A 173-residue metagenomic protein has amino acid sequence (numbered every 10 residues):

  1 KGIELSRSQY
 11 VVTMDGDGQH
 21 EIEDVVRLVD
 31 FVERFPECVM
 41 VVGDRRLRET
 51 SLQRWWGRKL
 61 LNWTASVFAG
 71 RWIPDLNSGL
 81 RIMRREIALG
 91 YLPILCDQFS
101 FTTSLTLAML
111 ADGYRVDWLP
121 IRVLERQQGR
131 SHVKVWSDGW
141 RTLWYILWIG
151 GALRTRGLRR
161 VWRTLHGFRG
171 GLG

Functional and structural regions predicted by a protein language model:
K1-L5, Y10, I22-F99, R126-Y145: Acceptor/aglycone-binding surface of glycosyltransferases and processive sugar-polymer synthases
G18-H20: Acidic metal-phosphate-binding loop of nucleotide-sugar-dependent transferases
R34, G70, I94-G173: Hydrophobic helical membrane-anchoring modules
